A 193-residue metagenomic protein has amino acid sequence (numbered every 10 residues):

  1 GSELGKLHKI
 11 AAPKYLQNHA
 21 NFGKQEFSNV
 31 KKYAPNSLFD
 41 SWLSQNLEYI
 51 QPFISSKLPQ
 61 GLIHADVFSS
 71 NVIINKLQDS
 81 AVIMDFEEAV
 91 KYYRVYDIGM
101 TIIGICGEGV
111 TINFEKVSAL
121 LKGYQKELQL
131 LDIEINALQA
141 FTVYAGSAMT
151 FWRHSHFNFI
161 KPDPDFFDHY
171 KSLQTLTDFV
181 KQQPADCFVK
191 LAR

Functional and structural regions predicted by a protein language model:
G1-L38, Q60, Y170: A cross-family kinase active-site recognition segment
E26-A34, L121-L130, F167-A185: Short, mixed-charge aromatic SLiMs
Q45-N46, F141: Short acidic/histidine-centered micro-motifs embedded in hydrophobic/aromatic stretches that mark compact functional
E48-Y96: Active-site acidic catalytic loop and adjacent metal/ATP-binding pocket of ATP-dependent phosphoryl transfer enzymes
V95-Q129, A145-K161: Active-site activation/catalytic loop segments of kinase-like enzymes and analogous catalytic loops in related
L130-T142: All-alpha amphipathic helical-bundle segments outside canonical DNA-binding/catalytic cores that form hydrophobic
M149-R193: ATP/Mg2+ or Mg2+-diphosphate-binding catalytic cores that bind nucleotide phosphates or diphosphates via glycine-rich
